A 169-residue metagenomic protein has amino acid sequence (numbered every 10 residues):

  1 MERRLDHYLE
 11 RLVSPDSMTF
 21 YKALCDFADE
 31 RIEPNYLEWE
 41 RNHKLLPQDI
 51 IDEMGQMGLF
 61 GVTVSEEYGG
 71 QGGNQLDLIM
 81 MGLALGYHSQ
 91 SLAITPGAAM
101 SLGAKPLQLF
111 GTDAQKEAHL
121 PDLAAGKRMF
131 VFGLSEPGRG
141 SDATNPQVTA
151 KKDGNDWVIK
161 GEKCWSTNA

Functional and structural regions predicted by a protein language model:
M1-G97, A114-A118, D122-A125, K152: Amphipathic, small/basic residue-rich leader segments at the start of a protein or domain
D52, G82, A104, Q108 (+1 more regions): A cross-family signal for key residues in well-ordered alpha-helices that form functional helical elements
G70-Q71, A114-A169: Glycine-rich, Trp-frequent "lid" loop and neighboring beta-strands that shape and gate the flavin cofactor pocket
L92-A99, F130-E136: Core alpha/beta catalytic barrel or barrel-like domain that forms the active/cofactor pocket in diverse metabolic
I94-A114, G140-A143: N-terminal glycine-rich flavin-associated loop
